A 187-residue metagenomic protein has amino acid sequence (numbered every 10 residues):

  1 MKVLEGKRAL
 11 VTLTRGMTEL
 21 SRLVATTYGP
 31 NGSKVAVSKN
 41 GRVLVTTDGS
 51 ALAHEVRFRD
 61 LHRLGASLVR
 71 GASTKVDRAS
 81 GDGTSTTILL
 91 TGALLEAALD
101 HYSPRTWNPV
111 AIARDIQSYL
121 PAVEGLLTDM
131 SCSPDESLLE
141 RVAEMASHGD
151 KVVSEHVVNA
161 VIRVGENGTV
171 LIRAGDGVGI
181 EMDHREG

Functional and structural regions predicted by a protein language model:
M1-E186: N-terminal glycine-/lysine-enriched basic segments
